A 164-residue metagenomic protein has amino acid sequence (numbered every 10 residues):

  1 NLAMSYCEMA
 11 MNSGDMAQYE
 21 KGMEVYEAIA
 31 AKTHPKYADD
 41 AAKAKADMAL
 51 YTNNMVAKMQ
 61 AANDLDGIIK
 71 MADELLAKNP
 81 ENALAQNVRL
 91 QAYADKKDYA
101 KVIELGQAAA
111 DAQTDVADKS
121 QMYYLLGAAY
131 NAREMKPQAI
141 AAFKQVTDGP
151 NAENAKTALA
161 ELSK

Functional and structural regions predicted by a protein language model:
N1, Q18, D40-M48, E81 (+2 more regions): Structural signature of alpha-solenoid helical repeat junctions
M4, E8-M11, A57, Q91 (+2 more regions): Residue-level recognition of tetratricopeptide repeat
S5, Y37-D40, Y51, A85 (+2 more regions): TPR alpha-solenoid repeat register
M9, S13-M16, A62, K96 (+1 more regions): Structural motif corresponding to the intra-repeat A-B loop/turn of tetratricopeptide repeats
P35-D40, K58-D66, A128, A132-K164: Terminal, low-structured helical/coil segments at or just beyond the last alpha-helical repeat
A49-L65, K70-A77, E81-K119: Alpha-helical adaptor scaffolds
